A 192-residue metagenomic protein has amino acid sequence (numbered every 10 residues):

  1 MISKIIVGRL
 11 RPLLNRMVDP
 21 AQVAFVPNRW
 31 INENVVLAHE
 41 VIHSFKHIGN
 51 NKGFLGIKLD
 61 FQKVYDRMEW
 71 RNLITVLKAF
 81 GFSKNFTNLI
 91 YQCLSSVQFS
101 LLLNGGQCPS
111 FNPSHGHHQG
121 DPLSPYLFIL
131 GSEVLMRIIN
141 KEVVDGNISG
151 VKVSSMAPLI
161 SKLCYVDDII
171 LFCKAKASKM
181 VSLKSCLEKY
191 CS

Functional and structural regions predicted by a protein language model:
M1-S192: Nucleotidyl polymerases of mobile genetic elements and RNA viruses
